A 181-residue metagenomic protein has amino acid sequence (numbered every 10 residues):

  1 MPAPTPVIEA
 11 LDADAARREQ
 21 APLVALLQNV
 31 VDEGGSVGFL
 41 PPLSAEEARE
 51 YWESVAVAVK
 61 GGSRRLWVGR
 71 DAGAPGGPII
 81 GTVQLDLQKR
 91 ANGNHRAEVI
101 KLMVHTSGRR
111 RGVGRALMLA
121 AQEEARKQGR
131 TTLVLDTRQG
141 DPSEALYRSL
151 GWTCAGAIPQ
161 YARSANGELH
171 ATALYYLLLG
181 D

Functional and structural regions predicted by a protein language model:
P2-T5, L11-A15, T153, S164-D181: Terminal substrate-recognition subdomain of acyl/acetyltransferases
E9-K101, H105-S107, M118-A120, E124 (+1 more regions): Acetyl-CoA-dependent GNAT
V104, T137-R138: Short amphipathic helical patch at the helix-1/turn junction of helix-turn-helix
G112-G114: Conserved G/P- and acidic residue-centered "switch" motifs that form tight phosphate/ATP-binding loops in soluble
M118, A125-T137: Conserved GNAT acetyl-CoA-binding A-motif
V134-D136, R148, T153-A171: Conserved catalytic-core motifs of GNAT/GCN5-like acyltransferases
S143: Helix-turn-helix
